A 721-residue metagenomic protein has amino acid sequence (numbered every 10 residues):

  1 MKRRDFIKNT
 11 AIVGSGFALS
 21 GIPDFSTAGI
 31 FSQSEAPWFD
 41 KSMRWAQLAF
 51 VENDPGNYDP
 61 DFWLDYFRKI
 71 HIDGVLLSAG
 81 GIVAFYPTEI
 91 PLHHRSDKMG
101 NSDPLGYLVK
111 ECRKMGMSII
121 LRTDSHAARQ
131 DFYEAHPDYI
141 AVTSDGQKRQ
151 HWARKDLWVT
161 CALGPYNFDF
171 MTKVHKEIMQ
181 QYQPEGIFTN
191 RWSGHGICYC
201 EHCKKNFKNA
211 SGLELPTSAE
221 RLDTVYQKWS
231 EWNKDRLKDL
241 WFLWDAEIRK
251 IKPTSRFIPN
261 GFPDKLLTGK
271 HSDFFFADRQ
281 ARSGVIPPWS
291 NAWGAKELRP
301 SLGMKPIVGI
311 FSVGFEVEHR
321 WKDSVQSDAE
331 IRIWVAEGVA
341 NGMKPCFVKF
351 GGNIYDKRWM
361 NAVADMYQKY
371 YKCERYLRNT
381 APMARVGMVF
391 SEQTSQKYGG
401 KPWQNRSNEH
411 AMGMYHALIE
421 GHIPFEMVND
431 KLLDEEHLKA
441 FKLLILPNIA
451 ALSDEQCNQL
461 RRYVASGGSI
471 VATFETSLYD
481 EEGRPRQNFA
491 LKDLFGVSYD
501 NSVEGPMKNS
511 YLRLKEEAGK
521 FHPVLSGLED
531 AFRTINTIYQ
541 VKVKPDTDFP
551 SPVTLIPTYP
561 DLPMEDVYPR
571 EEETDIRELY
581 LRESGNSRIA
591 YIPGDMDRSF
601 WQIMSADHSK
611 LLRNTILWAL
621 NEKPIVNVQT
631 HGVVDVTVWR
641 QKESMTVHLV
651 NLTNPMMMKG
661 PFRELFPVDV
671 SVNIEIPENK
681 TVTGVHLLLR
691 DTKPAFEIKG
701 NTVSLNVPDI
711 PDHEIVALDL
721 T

Functional and structural regions predicted by a protein language model:
D5-A28: N-terminal export signals
G21-R44: C-terminal segment of N-terminal export signals and the immediately downstream linker at the start of the mature
W45, G74-L77, Y107-Q150: Glycine-rich, aromatic-flanked loop segments that form ligand/cofactor-binding clefts across common enzyme folds
E52-I70, H93-M115, D239, E409 (+2 more regions): Aromatic- and glycine-enriched glycan-recognition loops and surfaces that form the carbohydrate-binding subsites
I70-S102, Q130-D138, C203, K265-F274: Aromatic-lined carbohydrate-binding/catalytic grooves of carbohydrate-active enzymes
S125-Y182, T217-S230: Active-site-adjacent "subsite" loops/lids of carbohydrate-active enzymes
Y166-G261, K265-T268: Active-site neighborhood of glycoside hydrolase catalytic domains
Y226-T721: Carbohydrate-binding surfaces of carbohydrate-active enzymes
